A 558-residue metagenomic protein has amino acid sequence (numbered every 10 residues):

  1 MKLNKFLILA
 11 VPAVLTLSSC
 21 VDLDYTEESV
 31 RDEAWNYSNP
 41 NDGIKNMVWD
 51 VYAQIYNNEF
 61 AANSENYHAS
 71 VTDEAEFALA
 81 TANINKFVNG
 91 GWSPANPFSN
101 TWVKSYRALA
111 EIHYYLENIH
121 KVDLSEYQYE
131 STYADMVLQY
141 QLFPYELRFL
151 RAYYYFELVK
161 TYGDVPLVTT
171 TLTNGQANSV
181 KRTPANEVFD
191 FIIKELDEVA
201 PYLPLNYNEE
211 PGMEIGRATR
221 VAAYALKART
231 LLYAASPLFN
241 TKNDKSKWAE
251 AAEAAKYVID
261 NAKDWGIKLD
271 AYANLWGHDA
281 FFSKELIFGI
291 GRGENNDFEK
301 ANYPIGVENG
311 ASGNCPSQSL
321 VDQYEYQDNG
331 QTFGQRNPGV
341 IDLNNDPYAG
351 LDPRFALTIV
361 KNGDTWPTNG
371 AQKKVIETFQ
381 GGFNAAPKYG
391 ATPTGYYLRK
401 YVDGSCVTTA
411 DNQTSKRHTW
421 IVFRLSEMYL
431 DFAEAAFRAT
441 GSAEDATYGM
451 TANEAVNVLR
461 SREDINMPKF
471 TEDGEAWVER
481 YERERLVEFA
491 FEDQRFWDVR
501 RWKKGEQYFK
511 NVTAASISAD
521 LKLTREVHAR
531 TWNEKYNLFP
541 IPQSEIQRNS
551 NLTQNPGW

Functional and structural regions predicted by a protein language model:
M1-V30: Bacterial Sec-dependent N-terminal signal peptides
S19-C20, W102-A108, F191, L275-T332 (+5 more regions): Long, intrinsically disordered, low-complexity segments
C20-Y67, P94-N96, V340, P542 (+1 more regions): Membrane-proximal, proline-rich intrinsically disordered regions
N41, K45-W49, A53-N57, A80-Y162 (+8 more regions): Conserved, well-structured interaction surfaces
E157-T161, P166, Y207, Y233-K242 (+1 more regions): Short coil/turn linking the two alpha-helices of tandem helical-hairpin repeats
T171-Y272: Hydrophobic, small-residue-rich alpha-helical packing segments that form membrane-like cores
D342-L425: Flexible, polar/acidic helix-loop-strand segments at domain edges
